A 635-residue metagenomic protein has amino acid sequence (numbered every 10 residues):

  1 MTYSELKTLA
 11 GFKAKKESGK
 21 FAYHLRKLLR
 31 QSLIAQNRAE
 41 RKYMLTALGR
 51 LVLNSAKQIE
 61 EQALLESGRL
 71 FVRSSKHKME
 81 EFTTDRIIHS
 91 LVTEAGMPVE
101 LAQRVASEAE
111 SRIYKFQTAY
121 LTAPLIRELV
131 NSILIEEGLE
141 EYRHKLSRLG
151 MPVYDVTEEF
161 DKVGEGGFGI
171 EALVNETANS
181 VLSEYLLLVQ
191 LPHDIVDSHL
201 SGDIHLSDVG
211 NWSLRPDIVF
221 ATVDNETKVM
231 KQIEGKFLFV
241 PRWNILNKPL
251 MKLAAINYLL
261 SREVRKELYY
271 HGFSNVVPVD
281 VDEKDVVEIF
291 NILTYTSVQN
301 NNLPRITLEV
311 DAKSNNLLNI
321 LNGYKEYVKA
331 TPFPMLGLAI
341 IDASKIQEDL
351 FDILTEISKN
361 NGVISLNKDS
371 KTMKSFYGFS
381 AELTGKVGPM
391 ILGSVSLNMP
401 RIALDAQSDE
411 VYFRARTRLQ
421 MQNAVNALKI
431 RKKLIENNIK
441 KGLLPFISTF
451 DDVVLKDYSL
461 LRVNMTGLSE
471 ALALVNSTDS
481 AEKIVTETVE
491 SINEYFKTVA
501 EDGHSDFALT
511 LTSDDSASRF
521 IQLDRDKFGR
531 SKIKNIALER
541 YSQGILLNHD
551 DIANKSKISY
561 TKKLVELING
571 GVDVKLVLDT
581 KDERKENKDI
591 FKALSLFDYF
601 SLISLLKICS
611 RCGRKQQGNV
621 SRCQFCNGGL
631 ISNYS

Functional and structural regions predicted by a protein language model:
T2-F12: Short acidic, hydrophobic short linear motifs in intrinsically disordered regions
T8, Y23, E128: DNA-binding alpha-helical recognition surfaces that contact promoter or target DNA
A14-R30: Short amphipathic alpha-helical interaction segments
L29-A39, E501-F507: A short, conserved structural fragment
A39-E60: Short, cationic-aromatic polyanion-contact patches
E61-F168, L455: Charged, amphipathic alpha-helical regulatory modules used for macromolecular assembly or allosteric control
V163-D457, T478, E482, T486-N633: Conserved catalytic cores of very large enzyme subunits
L455-L472, I631-S635: Conserved phosphate/anionic-ligand binding catalytic regions in large, soluble enzymes, centered on
